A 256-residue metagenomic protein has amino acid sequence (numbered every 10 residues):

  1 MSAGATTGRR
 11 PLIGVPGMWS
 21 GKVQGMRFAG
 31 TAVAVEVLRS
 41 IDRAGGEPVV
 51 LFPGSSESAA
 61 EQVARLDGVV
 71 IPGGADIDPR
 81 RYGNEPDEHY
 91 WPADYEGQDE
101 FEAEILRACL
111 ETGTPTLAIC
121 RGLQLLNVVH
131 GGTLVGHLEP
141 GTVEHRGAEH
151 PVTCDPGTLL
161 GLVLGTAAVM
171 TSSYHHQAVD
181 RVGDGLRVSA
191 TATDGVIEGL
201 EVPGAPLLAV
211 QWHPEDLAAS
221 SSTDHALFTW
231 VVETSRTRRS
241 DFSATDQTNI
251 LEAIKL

Functional and structural regions predicted by a protein language model:
M1-L117, V128, V135, E139-A148 (+5 more regions): N-terminal beta1-alpha1 cap of cysteine-dependent amidohydrolase-like domains
I119-L123, H130: Active-site loop->helix "elbow" adjoining a glycine-rich segment at hydrolase catalytic centers
C120, H175, H213: Active-site glycine-centered loops adjacent to acidic/histidine catalytic or metal-binding residues that shape
L123-L125, A178: Short, catalytically relevant binding-site loops at active-site mouths
V169-H176, R181-S189: An extended, acidic
